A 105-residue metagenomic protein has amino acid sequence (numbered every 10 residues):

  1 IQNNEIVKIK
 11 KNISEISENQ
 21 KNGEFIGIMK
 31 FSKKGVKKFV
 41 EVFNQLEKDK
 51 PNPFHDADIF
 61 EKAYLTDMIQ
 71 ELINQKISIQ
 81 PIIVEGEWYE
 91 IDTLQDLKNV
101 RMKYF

Functional and structural regions predicted by a protein language model:
I1-K48: Conserved core of the sugar-phosphate nucleotidyltransferase
K34, E41-F105: Left-handed beta-helix
